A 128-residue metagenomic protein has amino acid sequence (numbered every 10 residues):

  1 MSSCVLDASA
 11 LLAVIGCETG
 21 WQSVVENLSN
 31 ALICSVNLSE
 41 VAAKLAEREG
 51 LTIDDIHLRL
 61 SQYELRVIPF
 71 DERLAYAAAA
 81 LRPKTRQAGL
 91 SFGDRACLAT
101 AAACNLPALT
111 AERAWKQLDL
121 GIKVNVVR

Functional and structural regions predicted by a protein language model:
M1-I33, A46-L58: Short, well-structured N-terminal submotif of metal-dependent ribonuclease cores
M1-S2, L28-A31, E64-R66, A103-P107: Short active-site oxyanion
L6-D7, I33-C34, L90-F92, E112 (+1 more regions): Histidine- and aromatic-rich ligand-binding microenvironments
A10-L11, N37-L38, L74, A96-C97 (+1 more regions): Alpha-helix capping/helix-boundary segments
L38-I68: Active-site-proximal, substrate-binding regions of enzyme catalytic domains and RNA-binding/basic surfaces
R66-L109: Active-site neighborhoods of divalent-metal-dependent phosphate/nucleic-acid chemistry enzymes
L98-R128: Acidic, PIN/NYN-like endoribonuclease modules and their adjacent C-terminal/linker elements
